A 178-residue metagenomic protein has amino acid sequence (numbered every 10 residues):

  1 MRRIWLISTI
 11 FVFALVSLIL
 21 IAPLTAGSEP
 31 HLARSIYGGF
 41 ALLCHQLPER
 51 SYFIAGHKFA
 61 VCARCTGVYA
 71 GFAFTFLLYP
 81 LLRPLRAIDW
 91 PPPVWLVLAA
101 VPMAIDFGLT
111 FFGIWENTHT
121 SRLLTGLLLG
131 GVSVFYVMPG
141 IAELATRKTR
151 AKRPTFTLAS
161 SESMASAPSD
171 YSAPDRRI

Functional and structural regions predicted by a protein language model:
R2, L81-W90: Membrane-interface helix-boundary motifs at transmembrane edges
R3-P30: N-terminal signal-anchor transmembrane alpha helix
A14-I19, T75, W90-F112: Small-polar-interrupted transmembrane alpha-helices in polytopic inner-membrane proteins
G27-V61: Extracytosolic (periplasmic/ER-lumenal) interhelical loops and adjacent juxtamembrane/interface segments of multi-pass
K58, L85-R86, F111-S121: Membrane-interface helix caps and helix-loop-helix hairpins in membrane proteins
K58-A73, T120-G131: Membrane-interface loop-to-helix entry segments
G67-L85, G131-A142: Membrane-interfacial alpha-helical segments at the cytosolic side of multi-pass membrane proteins
T146-D175: Short, highly charged, low-complexity non-transmembrane loops/tails of multi-pass membrane proteins
